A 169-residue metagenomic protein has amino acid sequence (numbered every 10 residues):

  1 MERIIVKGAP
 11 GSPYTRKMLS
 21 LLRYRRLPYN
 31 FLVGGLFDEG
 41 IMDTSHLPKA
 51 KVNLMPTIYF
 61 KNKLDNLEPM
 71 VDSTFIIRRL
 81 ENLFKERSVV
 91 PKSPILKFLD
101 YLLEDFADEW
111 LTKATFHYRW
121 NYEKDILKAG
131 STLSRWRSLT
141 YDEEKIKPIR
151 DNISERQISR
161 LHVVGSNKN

Functional and structural regions predicted by a protein language model:
M1-E144: GST-like domain detector, emphasizing the conserved glutathione-binding G-site in the N-terminal thioredoxin-like
E144-N169: A conserved mid-domain beta-alpha-beta active-site/ligand-binding segment of alpha/beta enzyme cores
